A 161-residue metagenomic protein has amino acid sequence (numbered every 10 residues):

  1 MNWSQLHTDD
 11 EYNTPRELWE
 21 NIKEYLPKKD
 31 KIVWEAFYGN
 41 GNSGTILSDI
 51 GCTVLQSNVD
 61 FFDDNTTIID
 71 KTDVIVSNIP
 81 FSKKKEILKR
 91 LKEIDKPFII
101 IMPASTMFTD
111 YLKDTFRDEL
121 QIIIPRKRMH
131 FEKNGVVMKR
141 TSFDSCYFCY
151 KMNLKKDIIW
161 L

Functional and structural regions predicted by a protein language model:
M1-L161: Class I S-adenosyl-L-methionine-dependent methyltransferase catalytic core
